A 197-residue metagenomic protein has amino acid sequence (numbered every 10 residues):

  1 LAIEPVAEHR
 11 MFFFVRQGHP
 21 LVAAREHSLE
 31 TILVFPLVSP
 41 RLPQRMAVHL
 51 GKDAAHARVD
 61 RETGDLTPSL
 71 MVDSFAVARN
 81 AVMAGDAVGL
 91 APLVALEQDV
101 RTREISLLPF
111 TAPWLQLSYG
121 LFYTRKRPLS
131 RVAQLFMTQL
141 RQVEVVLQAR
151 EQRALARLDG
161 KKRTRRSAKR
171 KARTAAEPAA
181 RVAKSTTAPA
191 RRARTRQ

Functional and structural regions predicted by a protein language model:
L1-M11, V15, M83, S106-L108: Short beta-strand-centered segments that line the small-molecule binding cleft or hinge of alpha/beta clamshell
A2-P5, S28-E30, D60-E62, E97 (+1 more regions): Short secondary-structure boundary/capping segments
E4, E30, R79-N80, Q134: Alpha-helical segments flanking ligand/cofactor-binding loops in enzyme cores
F14-P20, S118-L129: A bilobed periplasmic-binding-protein/Venus flytrap-type ligand-binding module shared by bacterial periplasmic
L21, H27-L29, F35-E62, L129-A133 (+2 more regions): Secondary-structure junction motif
P43-L108: Hydrophobic hinge/microswitch elements
Q152-Q197: Polybasic, lysine-enriched low-complexity intrinsically disordered terminal tails
